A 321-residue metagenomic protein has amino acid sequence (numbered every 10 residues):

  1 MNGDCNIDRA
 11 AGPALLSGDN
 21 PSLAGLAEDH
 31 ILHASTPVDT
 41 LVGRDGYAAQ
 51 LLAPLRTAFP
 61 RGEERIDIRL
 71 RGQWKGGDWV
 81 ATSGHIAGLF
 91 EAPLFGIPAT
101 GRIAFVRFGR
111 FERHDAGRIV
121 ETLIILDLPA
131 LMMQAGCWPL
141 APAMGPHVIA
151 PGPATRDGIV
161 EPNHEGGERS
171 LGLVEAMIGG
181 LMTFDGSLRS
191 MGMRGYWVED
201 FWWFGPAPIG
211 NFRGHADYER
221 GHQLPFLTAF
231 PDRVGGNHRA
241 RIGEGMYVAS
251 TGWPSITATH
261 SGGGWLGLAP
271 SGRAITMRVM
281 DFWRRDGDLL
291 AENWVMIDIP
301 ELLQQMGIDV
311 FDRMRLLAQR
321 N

Functional and structural regions predicted by a protein language model:
M1-N321: C-terminal and inter-domain tail/linker signature
